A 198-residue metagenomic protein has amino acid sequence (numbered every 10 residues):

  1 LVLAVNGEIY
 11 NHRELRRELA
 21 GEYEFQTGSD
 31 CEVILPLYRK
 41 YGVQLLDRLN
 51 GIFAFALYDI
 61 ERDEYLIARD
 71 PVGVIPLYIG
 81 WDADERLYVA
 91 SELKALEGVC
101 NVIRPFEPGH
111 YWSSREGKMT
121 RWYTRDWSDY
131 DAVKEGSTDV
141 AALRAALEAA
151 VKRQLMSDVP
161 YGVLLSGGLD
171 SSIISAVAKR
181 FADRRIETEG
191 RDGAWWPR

Functional and structural regions predicted by a protein language model:
L1-R198: Cysteine-centered catalytic environments shared across enzyme families
